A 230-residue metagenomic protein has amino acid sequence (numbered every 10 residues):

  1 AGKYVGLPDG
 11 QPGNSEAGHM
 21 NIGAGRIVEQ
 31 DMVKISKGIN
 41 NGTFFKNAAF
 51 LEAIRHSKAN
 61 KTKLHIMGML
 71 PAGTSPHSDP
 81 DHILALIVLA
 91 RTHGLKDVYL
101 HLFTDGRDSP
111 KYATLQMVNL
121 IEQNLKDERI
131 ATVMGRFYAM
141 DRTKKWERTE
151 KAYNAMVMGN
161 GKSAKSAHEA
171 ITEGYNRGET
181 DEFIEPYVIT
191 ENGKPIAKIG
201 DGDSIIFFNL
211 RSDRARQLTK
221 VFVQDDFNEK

Functional and structural regions predicted by a protein language model:
A1-F137, E147, K151: Active-site nucleophile/metal-coordination loop of metallo-enzymes that catalyze phosphate/sulfate and related
S109-K194, K198-G200, S204-I206, L210-K230: Long, well-ordered, tryptophan-enriched scaffold segments
